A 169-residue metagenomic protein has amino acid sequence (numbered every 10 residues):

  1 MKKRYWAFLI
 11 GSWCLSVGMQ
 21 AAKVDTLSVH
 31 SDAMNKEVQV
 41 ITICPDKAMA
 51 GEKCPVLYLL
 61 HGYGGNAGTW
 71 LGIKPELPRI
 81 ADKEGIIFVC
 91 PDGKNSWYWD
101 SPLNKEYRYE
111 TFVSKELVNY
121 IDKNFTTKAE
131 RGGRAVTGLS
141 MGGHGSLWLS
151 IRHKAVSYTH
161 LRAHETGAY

Functional and structural regions predicted by a protein language model:
M1-R4: Positively charged n-region of N-terminal signal peptides that target proteins for export
A7-S16: Bacterial N-terminal signal peptides
A21-A168: Non-catalytic cap/lid and distal C-terminal segments of serine-dependent acyl enzymes
